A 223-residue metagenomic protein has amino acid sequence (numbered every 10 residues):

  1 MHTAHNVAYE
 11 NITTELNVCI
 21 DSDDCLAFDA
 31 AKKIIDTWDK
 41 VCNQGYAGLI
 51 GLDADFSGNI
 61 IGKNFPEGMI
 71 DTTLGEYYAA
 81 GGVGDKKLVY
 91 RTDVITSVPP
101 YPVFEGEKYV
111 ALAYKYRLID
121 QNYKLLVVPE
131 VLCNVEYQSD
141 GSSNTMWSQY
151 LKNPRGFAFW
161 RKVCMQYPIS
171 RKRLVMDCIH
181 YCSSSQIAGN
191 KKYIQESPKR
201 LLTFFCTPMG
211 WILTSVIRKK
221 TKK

Functional and structural regions predicted by a protein language model:
M1-I12: Glycine-rich, basic loop-to-helix element that forms the pyrophosphate-binding segment of sugar-nucleotide handling
N17: Short aromatic/hydrophobic "clamp" motif used to bind/position activated sugar donors
D21-C25: The conserved acidic donor/metal-binding loop of glycosyltransferases
D29-K63: Conserved donor NDP-sugar-binding/catalytic core segment of glycosyltransferases
D55, N59-N144: Conserved nucleotide-sugar donor-binding catalytic segment
V131-Q138, T145-S170: Catalytic core of nucleotide-sugar-dependent glycosyltransferases
D177-Y181: Structural register within alpha-helical repeat arrays
Q186-K223: Membrane-interface aromatic/basic loop that binds lipid-linked glycans or pyrophosphate carriers, typified by
